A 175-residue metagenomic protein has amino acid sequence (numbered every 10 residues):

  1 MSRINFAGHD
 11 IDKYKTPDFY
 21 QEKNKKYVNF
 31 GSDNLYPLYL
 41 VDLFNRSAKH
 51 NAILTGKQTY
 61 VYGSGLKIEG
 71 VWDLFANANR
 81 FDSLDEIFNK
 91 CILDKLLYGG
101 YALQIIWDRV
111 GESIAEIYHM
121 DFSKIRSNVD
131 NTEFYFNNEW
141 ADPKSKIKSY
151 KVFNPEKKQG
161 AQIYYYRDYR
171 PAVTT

Functional and structural regions predicted by a protein language model:
M1-T175: Structured, contiguous alpha/beta core segments that scaffold functional sites
